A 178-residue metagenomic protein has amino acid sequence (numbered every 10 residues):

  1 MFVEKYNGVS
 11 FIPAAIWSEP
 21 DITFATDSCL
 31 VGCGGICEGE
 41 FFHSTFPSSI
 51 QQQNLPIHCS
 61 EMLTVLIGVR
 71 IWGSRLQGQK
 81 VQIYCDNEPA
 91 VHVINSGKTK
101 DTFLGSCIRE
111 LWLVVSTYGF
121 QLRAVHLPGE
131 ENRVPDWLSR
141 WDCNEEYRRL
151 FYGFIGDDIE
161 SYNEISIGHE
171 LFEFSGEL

Functional and structural regions predicted by a protein language model:
M1-A14: Amphipathic alpha-helical
W17-L30: Two-metal-ion RNase H-like nuclease active-site motif
T26, S60, C85, P135: Single, functionally critical "micro-switch" positions that shape active/binding sites and transmembrane helices
S28, G39, N87, W137: Residues immediately flanking
C33-I36: Short beta-strand scaffold segments in enzyme catalytic cores
E38-L63, I71, E88-G105: A short, polar/acidic, helix/strand-boundary loop motif
R70-V134: RNase H catalytic domain
F120, P128-E130, W137-L178: Flexible, low-complexity interdomain linkers flanking nucleic-acid-processing modules
